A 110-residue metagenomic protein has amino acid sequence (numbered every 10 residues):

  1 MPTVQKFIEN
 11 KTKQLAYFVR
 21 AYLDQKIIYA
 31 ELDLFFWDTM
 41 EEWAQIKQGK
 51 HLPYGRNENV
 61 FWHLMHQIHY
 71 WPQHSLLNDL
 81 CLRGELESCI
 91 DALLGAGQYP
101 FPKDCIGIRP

Functional and structural regions predicted by a protein language model:
M1-P110: Acidic, Ser/Pro/Thr-rich low-complexity regulatory regions and the short amphipathic helical interaction modules they
